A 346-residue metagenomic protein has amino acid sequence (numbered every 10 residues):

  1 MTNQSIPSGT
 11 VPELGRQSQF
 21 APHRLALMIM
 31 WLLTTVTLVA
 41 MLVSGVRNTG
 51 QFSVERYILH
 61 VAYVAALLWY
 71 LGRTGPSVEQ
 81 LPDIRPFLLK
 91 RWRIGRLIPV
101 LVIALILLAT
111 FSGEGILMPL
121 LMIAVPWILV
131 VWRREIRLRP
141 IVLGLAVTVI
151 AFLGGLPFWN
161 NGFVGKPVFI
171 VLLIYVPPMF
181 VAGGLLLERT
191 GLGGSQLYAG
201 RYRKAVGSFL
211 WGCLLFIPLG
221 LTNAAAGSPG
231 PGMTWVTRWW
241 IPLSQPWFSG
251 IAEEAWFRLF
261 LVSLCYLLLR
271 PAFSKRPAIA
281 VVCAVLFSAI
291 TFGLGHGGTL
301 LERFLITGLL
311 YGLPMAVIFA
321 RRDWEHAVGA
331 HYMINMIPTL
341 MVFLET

Functional and structural regions predicted by a protein language model:
M1-F20: Short, Lys/Arg-rich, polar N-terminal cytosolic tail immediately upstream of the first transmembrane signal-anchor
L14-A26, L81-V100, E135-V149, G165-V176 (+3 more regions): Interfacial transmembrane-helix boundary/kink motif in multi-pass membrane proteins
L33-M41, V100-T110, A146-F158, C213-T222 (+2 more regions): Aromatic-anchored segments of alpha-helical transmembrane domains
G50-Y63, L108-A124, I136-L186: Alpha-helical transmembrane segments in multi-pass membrane proteins
H60-R73, M118-L129, L173-R189, E254-S263 (+2 more regions): Hydrophobic cores of alpha-helical transmembrane segments in multi-pass inner/ER membrane proteins, independent
I128-V142, V317-G329: Membrane-helix interface "capping/anchor" motifs
N161-L172, G184-A252, Y266-F273: Juxtamembrane helix-loop-helix connectors linking adjacent transmembrane helices in multi-pass membrane enzymes
V236-T346: Transmembrane helix-loop-helix hairpins at the membrane interface of multi-pass integral membrane proteins
